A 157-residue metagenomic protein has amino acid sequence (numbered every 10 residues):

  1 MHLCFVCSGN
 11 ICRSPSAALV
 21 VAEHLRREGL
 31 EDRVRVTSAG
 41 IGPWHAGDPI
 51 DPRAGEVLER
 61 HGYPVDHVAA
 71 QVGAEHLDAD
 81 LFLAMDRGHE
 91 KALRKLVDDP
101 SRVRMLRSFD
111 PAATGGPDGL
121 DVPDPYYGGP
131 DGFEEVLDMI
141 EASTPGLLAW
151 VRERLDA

Functional and structural regions predicted by a protein language model:
M1-D78, A149-A157: Conserved active-site segments centered on acidic
P15, D86-R87: Alpha-helix N-cap/helix-start capping motif
A18, P49-D51, D80, D118-L120 (+1 more regions): Surface-exposed beta-strand edges and their flanking turn/coil or helix-capping segments
R87-A157: Phosphate-binding/catalytic loops
